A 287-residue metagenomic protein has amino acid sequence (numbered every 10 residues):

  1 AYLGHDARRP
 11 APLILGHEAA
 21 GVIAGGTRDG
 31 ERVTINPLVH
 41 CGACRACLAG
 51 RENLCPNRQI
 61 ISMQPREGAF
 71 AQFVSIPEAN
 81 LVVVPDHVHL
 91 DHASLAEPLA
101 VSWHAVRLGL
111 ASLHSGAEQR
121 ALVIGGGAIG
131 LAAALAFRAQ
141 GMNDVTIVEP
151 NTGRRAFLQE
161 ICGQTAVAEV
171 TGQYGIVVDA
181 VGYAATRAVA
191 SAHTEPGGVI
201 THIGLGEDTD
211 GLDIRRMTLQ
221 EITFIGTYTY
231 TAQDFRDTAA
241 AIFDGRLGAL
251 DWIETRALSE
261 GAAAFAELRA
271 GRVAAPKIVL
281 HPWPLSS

Functional and structural regions predicted by a protein language model:
H5-R45, P85-H87: Glycine-rich beta-strand-centered segment in the early N-terminal region that forms part of a ligand/cofactor-binding
E18, E31-R32, A46, E52 (+4 more regions): Residue-level marker of beta-strand positions
C41-I124: NAD(P)H dinucleotide-binding glycine-rich loop of Rossmann-like/cofactor-binding domains, especially the beta1-alpha1
V88-V167: Mid-domain Rossmann-like dinucleotide-binding core that forms the NAD(H)/NADP(H) cofactor-binding site
S112-A117, L122, R155-T223: Glycine-rich cofactor phosphate-binding loops and adjacent beta1-alpha1 units of small-molecule cofactor enzyme domains
P150-N151, G206, Y230: Residues in the short beta-alpha loop(s) of Rossmann-like NAD(P)-binding domains
A188, A232, R236-S287: C-terminal hydrophobic helical "lid"/dimerization subdomain of Rossmann-like NAD(P)H-dependent oxidoreductases
V199, L212-D251: Rossmann-fold dehydrogenase core element
